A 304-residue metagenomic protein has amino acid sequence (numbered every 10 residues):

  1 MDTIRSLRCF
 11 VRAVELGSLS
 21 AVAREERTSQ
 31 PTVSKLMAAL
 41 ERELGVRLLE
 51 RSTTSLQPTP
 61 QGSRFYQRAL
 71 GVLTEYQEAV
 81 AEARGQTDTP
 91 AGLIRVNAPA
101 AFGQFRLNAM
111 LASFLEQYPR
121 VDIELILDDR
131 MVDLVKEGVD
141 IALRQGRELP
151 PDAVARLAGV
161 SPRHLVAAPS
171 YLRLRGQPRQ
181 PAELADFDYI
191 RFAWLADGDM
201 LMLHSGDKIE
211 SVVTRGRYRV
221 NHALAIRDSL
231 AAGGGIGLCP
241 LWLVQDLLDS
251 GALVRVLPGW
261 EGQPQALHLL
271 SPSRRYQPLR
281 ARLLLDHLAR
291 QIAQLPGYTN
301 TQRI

Functional and structural regions predicted by a protein language model:
M1-R27, F65: N-terminal short secondary-structure element
V22, L40-E41, L253: Conserved amphipathic alpha-helical core elements
E41-P58: A short LG(V/I)-centered, amphipathic sequence patch enriched for acidic residue(s) preceding the LG motif
T53-L56, S63, T74-N97: Short helix-loop hinge/linker segments at domain boundaries
Q67, R120, L241-S250, W260-I304: C-terminal effector-binding regulatory domain of bacterial HTH transcription factors
A91-V154, T301-I304: Central regulatory/effector-binding core of bacterial HTH transcription factors
D152-R163, A167-F192: Flexible hinge/capping segments at coil-to-helix
S211-R255, G262-P264, S273, R282: Hydrophobic hinge/microswitch elements
